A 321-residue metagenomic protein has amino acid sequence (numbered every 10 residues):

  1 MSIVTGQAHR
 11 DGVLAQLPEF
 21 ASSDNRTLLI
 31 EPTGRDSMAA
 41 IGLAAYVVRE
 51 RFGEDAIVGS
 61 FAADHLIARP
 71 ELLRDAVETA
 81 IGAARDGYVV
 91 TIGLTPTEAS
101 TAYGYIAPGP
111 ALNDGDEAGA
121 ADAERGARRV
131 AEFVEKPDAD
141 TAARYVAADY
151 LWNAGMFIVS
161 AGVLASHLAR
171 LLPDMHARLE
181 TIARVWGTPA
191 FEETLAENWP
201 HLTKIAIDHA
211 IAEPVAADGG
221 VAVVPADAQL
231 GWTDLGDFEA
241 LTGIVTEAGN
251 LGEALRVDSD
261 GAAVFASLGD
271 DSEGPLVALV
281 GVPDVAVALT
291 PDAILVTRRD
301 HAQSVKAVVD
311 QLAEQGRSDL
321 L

Functional and structural regions predicted by a protein language model:
M1-A62, I67-L72, L94, D300 (+1 more regions): Conserved N-terminal catalytic core of the sugar/cofactor nucleotidyltransferase
T5, F61, P137, V159 (+3 more regions): A conserved hydrophobic position in a structured secondary element of the catalytic/binding core that shapes
A21, E50-G53, G59-S60, I67 (+8 more regions): Solvent-exposed alpha-helices and their adjacent loops that cap or buttress functional pockets in soluble metabolic
T27, R129, A222-V224: Conserved beta-strand segments of alpha/beta enzyme cores
G34-A39, E98-S100, A139-D140, G231-W232: A short acidic, often aromatic-flanked loop/helix-cap motif at beta-alpha or helix-coil junctions that lines enzyme
A44, D64, I106, S160 (+2 more regions): Residue-level signal for inorganic ion chemistry
P70-N198, G219-G220, R299: Conserved core of the sugar-phosphate nucleotidyltransferase
G162-L321: Left-handed beta-helix
